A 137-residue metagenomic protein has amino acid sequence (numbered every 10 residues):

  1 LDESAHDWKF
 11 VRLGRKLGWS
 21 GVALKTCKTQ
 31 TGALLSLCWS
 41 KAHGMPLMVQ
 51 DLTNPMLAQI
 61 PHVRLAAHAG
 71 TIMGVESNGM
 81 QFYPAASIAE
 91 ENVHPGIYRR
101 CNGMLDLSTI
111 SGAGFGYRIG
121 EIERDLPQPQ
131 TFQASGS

Functional and structural regions predicted by a protein language model:
L1-L52, A58-Q59: Catalytic core of soluble alpha/beta enzymes
L52-S137: Flexible C-terminal active-site loop/helix
